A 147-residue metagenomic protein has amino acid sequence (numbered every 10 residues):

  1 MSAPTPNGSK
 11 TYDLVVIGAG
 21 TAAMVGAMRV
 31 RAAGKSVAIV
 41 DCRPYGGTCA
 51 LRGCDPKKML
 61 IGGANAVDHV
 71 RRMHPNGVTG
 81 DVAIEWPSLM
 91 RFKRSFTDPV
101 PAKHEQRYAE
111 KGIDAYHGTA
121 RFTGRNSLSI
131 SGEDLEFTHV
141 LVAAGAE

Functional and structural regions predicted by a protein language model:
S2-Y12, R29-K35, V40-E147: Glycine-rich flavin
G18-T21, C42-R43: Glycine-rich Rossmann-fold phosphate-binding loop(s) that bind the pyrophosphate of adenine dinucleotide cofactors
M24: Residues forming the Rossmann-fold NAD(P)(H) cofactor-binding site
